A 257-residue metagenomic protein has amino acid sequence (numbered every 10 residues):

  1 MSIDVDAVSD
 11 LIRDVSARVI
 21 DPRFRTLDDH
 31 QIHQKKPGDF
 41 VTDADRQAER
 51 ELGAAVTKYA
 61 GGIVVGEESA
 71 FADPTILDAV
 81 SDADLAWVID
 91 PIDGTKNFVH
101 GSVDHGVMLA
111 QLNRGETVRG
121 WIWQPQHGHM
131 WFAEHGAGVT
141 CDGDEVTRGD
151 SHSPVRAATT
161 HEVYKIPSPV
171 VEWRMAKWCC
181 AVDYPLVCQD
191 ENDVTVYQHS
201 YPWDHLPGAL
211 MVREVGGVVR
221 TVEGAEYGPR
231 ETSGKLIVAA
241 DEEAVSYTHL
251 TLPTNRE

Functional and structural regions predicted by a protein language model:
M1-I92: N-terminal subdomain of lithium-sensitive/metallo-dependent phosphomonoesterases centered on the IMPase/IPPase/PAP
I20, D45, V56, T95 (+4 more regions): Residue-level signal for inorganic ion chemistry
R46, E68, P91-G94, P125 (+3 more regions): Generic detector of well-ordered alpha-helical packing
V80-G136: DPxDG-like acidic metal-binding loop motif
D142-G143: Short strand-turn-strand beta-turns centered on an Asx-Gly dipeptide
R148-L252: An extended, acidic
T254-E257: Single conserved hydrophobic/aromatic residue that forms the stacking wall/gate of nucleotide- or nucleobase-binding
